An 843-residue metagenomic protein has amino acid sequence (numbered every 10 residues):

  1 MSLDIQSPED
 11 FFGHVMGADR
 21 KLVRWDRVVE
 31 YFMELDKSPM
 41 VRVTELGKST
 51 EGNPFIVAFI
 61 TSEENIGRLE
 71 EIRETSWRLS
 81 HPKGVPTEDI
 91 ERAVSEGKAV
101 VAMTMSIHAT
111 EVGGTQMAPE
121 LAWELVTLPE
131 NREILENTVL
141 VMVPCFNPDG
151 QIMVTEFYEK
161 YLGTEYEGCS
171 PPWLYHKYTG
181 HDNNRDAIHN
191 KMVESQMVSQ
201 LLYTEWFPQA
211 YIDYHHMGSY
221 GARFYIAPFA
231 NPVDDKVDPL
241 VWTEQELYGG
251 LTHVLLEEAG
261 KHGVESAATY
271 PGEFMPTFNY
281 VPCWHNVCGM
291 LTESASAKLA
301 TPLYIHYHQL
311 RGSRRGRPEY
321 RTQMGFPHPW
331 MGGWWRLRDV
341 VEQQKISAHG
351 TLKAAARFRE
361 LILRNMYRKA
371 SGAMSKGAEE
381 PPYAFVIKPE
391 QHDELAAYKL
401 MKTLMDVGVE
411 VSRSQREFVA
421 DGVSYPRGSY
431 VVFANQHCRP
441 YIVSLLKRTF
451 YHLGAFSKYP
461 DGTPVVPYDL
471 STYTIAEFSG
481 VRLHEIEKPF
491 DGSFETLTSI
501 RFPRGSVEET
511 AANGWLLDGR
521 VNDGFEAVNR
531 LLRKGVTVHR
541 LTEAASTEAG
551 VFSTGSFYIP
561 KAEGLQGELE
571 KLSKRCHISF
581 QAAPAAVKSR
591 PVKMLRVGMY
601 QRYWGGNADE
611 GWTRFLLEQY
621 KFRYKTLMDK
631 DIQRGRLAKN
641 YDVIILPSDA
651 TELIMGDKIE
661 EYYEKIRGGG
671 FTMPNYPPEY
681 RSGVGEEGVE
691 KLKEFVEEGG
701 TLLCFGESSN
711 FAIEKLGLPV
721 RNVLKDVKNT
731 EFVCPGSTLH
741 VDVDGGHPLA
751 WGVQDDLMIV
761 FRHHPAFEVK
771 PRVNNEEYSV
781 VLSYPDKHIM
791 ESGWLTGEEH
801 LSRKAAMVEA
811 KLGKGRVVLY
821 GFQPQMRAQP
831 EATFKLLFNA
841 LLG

Functional and structural regions predicted by a protein language model:
S2-V112, Q116-V139, R185-D186, K191-V193 (+6 more regions): Intrinsic-disorder/low-complexity accessory segments
E88-R92, L162-W173, V198, A210-G218 (+1 more regions): Structured alpha-helical segments in the cores of large, soluble enzyme domains
A122-L125, N137-K160: Carboxylate/His-rich catalytic cores and anion/metal-binding grooves
V143-N147, Y158, D213-G221, S708-S709: Short, solvent-exposed turn/loop segments enriched in Gly/Ser/Thr/Pro and often Arg
D149-G150, G218-Y220, K298, E652: Feature marks short, surface-exposed loop/turn motifs that line or immediately flank catalytic pockets and channel
Q151-H176, G180, Q196, P771: Active-site-proximal cap/loop segments of hydrolase catalytic domains
G168-H189, Y211-F229: Core alpha/beta catalytic barrel or barrel-like domain that forms the active/cofactor pocket in diverse metabolic
